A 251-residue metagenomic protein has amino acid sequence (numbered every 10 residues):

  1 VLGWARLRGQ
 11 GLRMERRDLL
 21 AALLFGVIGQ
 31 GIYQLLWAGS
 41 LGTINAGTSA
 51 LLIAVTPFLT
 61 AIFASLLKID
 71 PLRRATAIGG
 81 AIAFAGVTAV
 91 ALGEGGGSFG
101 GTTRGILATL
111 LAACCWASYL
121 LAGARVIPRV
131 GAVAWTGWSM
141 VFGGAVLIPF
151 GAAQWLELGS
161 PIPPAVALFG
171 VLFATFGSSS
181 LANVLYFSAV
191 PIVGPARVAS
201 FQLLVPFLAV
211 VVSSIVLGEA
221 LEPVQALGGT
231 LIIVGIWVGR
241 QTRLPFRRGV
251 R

Functional and structural regions predicted by a protein language model:
V1, L23, F63, L72-E94 (+2 more regions): Hydrophobic transmembrane alpha-helices of multi-pass small-molecule transport proteins
V1-L2, R6, T60-I62, L66 (+5 more regions): Transmembrane alpha-helical segments that form core, pore/gating elements of small-molecule transporters/exporters
L2, G26-G31, L35, F58-I62 (+7 more regions): Hydrophobic/small/kink-forming positions within alpha-helical transmembrane segments of polytopic membrane proteins
R6-I53, A89, A174-V193: Specific transmembrane alpha-helical segments of multi-pass solute transporters/efflux pumps, especially DMT/EamA
M14-L20, A77, L92-S118, A152-F173 (+1 more regions): Juxtamembrane helix-entry segments on the extracytoplasmic side of multipass membrane proteins
R16-F25, P71-A85, G105-I106, V130-M140 (+1 more regions): Cytoplasmic-side transmembrane-helix entry/capping segments in multi-pass membrane proteins
I28-G29, Y33-R74, G80, A112 (+1 more regions): Specific alpha-helical transmembrane segments that line the substrate/conduction pathway and gating interfaces
S40, L66-K68, L72, V126 (+5 more regions): Hydrophobic/aromatic residues within transmembrane alpha-helices of multi-pass small-molecule transporters
